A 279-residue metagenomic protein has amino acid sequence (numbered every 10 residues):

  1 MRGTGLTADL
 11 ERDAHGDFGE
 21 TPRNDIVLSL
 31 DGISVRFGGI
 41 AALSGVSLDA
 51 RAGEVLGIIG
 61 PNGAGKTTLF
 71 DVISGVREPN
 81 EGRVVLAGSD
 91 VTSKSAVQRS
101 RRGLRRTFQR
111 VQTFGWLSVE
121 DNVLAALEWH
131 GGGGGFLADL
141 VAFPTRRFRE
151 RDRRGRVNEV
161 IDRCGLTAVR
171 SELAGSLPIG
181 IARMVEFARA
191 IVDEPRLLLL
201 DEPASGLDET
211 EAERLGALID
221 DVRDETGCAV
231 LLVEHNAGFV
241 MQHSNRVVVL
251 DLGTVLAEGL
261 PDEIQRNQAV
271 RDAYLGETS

Functional and structural regions predicted by a protein language model:
R2-S279: Glycine-rich phosphate-binding loops of nucleotide-dependent enzymes
